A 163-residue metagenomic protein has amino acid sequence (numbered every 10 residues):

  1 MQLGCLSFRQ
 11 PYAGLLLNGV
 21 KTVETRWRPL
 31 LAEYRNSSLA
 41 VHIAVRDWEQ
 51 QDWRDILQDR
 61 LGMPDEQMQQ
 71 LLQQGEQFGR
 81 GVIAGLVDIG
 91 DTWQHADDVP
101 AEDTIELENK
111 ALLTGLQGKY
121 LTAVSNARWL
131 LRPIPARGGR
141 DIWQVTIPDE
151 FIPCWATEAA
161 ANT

Functional and structural regions predicted by a protein language model:
M1-T163: Structured alpha/beta reader/binder surfaces that contact nucleic acids or chromatin modification marks
